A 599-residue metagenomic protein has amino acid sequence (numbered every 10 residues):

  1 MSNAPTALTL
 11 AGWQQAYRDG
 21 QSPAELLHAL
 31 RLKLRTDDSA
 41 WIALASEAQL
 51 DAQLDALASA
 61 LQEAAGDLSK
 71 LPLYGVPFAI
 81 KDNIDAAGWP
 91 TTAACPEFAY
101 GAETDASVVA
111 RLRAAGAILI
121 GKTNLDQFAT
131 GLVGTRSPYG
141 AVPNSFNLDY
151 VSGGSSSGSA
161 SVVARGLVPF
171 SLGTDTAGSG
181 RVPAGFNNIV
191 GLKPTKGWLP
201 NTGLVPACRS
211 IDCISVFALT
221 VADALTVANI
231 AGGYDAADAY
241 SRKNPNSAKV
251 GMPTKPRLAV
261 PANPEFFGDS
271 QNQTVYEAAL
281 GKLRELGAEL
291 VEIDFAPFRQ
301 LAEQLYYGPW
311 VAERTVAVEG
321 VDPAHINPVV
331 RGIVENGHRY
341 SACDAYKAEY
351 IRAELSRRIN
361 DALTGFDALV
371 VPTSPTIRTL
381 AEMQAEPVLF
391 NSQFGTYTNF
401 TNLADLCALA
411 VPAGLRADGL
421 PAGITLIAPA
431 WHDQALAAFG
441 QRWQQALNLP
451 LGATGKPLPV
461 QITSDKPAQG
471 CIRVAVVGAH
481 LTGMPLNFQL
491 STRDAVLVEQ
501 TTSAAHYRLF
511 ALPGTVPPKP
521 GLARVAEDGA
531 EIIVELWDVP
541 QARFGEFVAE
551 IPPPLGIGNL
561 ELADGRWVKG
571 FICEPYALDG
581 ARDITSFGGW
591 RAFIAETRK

Functional and structural regions predicted by a protein language model:
M1-D55, E285-G287, G452-L458: An N-terminal boundary/leader segment
A4, A11, P72-C95, P253-P261 (+2 more regions): Short helix-loop capping/hinge segments that flank enzyme active sites or metal/cofactor-binding pockets
P5, T9, G75, A87 (+6 more regions): Gly/Ser-rich, acidic/histidine-flanked active-site/gating loops
L30, G75, A114, V168-P169 (+7 more regions): Glycine-rich, small-residue loops and helix-cap segments that act as flexible hinges at active-site edges
A43, A93-A94, L486-S503: Short Gly/aromatic-enriched secondary-structure transition segments
L50-A52, E63-S137: Acidic/His- and Gly-rich active-site-bordering loop/insert found across diverse amide/peptide-bond hydrolases
D105-A231, N402-T425: Short glycine/serine-rich loop segments
K193-Y276, P297, A438-K466: A short helix-breaking turn/cap at a secondary-structure junction
